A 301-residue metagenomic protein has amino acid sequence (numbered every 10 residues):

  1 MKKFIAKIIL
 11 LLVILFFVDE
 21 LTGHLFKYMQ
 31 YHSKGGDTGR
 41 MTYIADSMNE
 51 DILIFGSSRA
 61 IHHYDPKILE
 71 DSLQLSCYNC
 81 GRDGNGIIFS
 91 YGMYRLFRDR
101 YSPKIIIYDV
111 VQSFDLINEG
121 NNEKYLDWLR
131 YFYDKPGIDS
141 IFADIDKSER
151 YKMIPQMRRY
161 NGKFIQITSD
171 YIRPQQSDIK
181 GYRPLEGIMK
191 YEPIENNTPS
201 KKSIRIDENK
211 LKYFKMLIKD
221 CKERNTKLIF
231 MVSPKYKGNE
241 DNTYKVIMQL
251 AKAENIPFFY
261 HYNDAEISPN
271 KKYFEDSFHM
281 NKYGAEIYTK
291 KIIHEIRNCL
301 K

Functional and structural regions predicted by a protein language model:
K3-H24: Hydrophobic membrane-insertion alpha-helices, especially the h-region of bacterial N-terminal signal peptides
L25-Y43, M48: Alpha-helical transmembrane signal-anchor/signal-peptide segments
I52-G56, H279-M280: Short hydrophobic beta-strand that contains or immediately precedes a catalytic carboxylate
F55, R59-A143: Membrane-embedded segments
N79-D83, I206, S277: Acidic/histidine-rich helix-loop elements that form or flank divalent-metal/phosphate-binding sites at the catalytic
G84-I88, R205-N209, Y236-T243: Acidic-and-aromatic substrate-binding clefts and catalytic sites of carbohydrate-active enzymes
E123-T226: Secreted/periplasmic serine-hydrolase-like ester/acetyl group-modifying domain
K245-L300: C-terminal regions of proteins
